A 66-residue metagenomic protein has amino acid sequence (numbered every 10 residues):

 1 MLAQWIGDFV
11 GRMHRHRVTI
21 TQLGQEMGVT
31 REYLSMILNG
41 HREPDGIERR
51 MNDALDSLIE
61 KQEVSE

Functional and structural regions predicted by a protein language model:
M1-H16, K61-E63: A short, Lys/Arg-rich alpha-helix, primarily the initiator
I6, E43, R50-M51: Extended, non-core accessory segments
F9, I20, R31, E48: Helix-turn-helix DNA-binding elements, focusing on the entry/boundary residues of the two helices that contact DNA
L23-G24: Short alpha-helical "recognition helix" segments of helix-turn-helix
V29-E43: Recognition helix of helix-turn-helix/homeodomain-like DNA-binding domains that insert into the DNA major groove
I47-V64: DNA major-groove recognition helix of helix-turn-helix/homeodomain DNA-binding modules
